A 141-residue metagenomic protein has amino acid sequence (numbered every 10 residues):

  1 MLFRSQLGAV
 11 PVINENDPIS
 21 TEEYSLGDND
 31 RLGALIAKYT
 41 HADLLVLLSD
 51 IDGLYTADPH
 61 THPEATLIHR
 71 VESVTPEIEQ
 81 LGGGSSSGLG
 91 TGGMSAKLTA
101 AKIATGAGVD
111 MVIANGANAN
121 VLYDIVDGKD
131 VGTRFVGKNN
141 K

Functional and structural regions predicted by a protein language model:
M1-K141: C-terminal catalytic "cap/lid" subdomain
